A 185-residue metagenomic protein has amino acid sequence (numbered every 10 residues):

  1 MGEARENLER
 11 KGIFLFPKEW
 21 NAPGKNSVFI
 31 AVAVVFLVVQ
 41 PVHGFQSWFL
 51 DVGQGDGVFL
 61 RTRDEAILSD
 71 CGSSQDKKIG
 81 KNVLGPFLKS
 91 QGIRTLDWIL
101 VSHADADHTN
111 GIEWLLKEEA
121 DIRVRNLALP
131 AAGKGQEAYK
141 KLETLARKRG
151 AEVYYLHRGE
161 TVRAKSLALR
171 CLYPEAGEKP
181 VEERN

Functional and structural regions predicted by a protein language model:
M1-N185: Non-globular, low-confidence helical/coil segments that flank catalytic cores
